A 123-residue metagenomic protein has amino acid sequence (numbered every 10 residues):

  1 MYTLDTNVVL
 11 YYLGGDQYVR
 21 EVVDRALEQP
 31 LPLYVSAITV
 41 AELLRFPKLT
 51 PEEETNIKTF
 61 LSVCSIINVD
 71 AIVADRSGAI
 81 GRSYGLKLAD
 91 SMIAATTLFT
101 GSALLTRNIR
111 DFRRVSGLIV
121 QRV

Functional and structural regions predicted by a protein language model:
M1, A94, L98-V123: Acidic, PIN/NYN-like endoribonuclease modules and their adjacent C-terminal/linker elements
M1-V35, R45-K58: Short, well-structured N-terminal submotif of metal-dependent ribonuclease cores
L4-N7, V35-S36, L86-K87, N108 (+1 more regions): Histidine- and aromatic-rich ligand-binding microenvironments
D5-T6, L43, S77, T97 (+1 more regions): Generic structural signal for small/hydrophobic residues in well-ordered secondary structure, especially within
V8-V9, T39, V73, M92-I93 (+1 more regions): Alpha-helix capping/helix-boundary segments
A41-L44, K58-L61, G78: Amphipathic alpha-helical segments within well-ordered protein domains
F60-S62, V115-S116: Short, structured coil segments at secondary-structure junctions
C64-R107: Active-site neighborhoods of divalent-metal-dependent phosphate/nucleic-acid chemistry enzymes
